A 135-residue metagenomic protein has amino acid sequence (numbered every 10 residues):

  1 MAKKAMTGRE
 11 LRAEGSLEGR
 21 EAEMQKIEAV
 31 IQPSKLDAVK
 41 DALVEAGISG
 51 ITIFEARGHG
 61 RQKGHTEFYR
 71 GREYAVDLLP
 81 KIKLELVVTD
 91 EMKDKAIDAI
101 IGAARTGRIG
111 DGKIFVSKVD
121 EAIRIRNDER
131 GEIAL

Functional and structural regions predicted by a protein language model:
A2-L135: Positively charged, small/polar-rich N-terminal and surface patches that mediate targeting and assembly and bind
